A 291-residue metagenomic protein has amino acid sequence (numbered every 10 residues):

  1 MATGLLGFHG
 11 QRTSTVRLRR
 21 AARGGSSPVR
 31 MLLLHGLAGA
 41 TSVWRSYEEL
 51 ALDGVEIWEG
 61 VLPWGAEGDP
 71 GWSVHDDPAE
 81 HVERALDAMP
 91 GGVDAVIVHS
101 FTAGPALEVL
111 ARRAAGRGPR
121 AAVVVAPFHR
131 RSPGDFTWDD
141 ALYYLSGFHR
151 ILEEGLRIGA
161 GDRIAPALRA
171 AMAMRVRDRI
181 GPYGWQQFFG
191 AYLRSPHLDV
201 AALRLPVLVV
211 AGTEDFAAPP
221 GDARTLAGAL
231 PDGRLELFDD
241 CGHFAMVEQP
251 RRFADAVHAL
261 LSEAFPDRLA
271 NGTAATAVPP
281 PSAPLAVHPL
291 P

Functional and structural regions predicted by a protein language model:
A22-D69: Conserved HGGG/HGGXW glycine-rich cap/lid loop of the alpha/beta-hydrolase fold
W58-A95, D255: Active-site loop/oxyanion-hole signature of alpha/beta-hydrolase fold enzymes
V98-A106: Gly/Ala-rich beta-loop-alpha elbow adjacent to hydrolase catalytic centers
L107, A111-R112, R117-R150: Flexible "cap/lid" loop of the alpha/beta hydrolase fold
P133, H149-A202: Conserved alpha/beta-hydrolase catalytic His-Asp/Glu region
L203, V209-A211, D215: Short beta-strand/loop motif that positions the catalytic acidic residue of the alpha/beta-hydrolase fold
F216-D222: Conserved alpha/beta-hydrolase "acid-adjacent" motif
C241-A254, G272: Catalytic histidine-centered segment of alpha/beta-hydrolase-like enzymes
